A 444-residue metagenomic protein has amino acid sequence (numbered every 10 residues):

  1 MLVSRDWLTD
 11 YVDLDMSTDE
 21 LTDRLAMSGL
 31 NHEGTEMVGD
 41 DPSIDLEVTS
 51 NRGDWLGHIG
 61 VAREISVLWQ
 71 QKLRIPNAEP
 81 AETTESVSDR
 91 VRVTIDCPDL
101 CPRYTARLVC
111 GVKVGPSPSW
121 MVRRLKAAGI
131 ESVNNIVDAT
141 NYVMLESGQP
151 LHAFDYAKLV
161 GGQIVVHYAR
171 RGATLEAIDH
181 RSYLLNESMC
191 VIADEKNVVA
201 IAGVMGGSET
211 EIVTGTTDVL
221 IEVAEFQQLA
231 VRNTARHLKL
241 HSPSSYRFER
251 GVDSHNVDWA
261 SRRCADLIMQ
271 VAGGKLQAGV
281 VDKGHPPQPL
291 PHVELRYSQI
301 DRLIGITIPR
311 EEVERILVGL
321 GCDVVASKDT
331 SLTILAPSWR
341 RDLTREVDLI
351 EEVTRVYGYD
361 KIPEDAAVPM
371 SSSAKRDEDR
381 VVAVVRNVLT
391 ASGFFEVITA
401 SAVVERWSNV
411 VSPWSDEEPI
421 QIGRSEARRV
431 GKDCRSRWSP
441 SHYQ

Functional and structural regions predicted by a protein language model:
M1-A235, K239-Q277: Long, basic N-terminal domains or extensions that often function in RNA/ssDNA interaction or organelle/cellular
M1-D6, P42, L100-Y104, W120-R124 (+5 more regions): Short acidic (Asp/Glu) and glycine-rich catalytic loops that position anionic groups and cofactors
S4, P118, P337, V404 (+1 more regions): Generic structural signal for alpha-helix starts
M27, G60, E64, L295-Y297 (+2 more regions): Extended, well-folded interaction surfaces typified by the phenylalanyl-tRNA synthetase beta subunit core
N31-T35, K72-R74, Q270-K283, V325-K328 (+2 more regions): Short beta-strand elements
P42, A78-S86, A139-E146, L159-V160 (+4 more regions): A glycine-rich phosphate-binding loop feature that marks nucleotide/adenosyl-phosphate handling sites
E249, A265, V280-D282, P287 (+1 more regions): Mixed-charge, low-complexity segments
E426, G431-Q444: Positively charged, low-complexity/disordered segments
